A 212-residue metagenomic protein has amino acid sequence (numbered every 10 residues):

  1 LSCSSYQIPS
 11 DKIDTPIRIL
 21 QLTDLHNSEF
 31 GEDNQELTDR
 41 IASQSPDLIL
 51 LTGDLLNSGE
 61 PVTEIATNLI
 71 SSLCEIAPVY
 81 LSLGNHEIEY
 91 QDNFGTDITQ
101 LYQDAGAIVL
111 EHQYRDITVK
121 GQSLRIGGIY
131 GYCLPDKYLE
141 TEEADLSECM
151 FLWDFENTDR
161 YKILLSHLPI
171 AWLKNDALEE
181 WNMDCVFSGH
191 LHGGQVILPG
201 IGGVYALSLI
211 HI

Functional and structural regions predicted by a protein language model:
L1-I13: N-terminal membrane-anchoring alpha-helices
C3-Y6, E36, A66, E111-Y114: Alpha-helical scaffolding within the catalytic cores of extracellular/periplasmic polymer-degrading hydrolases
K12, N27, E87-C185, L191: Conserved catalytic scaffold of divalent metal-dependent phosphoesterases
T15-I108: Membrane-embedded segments
P61, H192-V196: Di-metal (Zn2+ and/or Mg2+/Mn2+) metal-binding site signature of metallo-dependent hydrolases with the MBL/beta-CASP
T63, E111, V204-S208: N-terminal post-signal-peptidase region of extra-cytosolic proteins
K137, Q195-I201: Short, charged, surface-exposed secondary-structure boundary motifs
I210-I212: Conserved small/polar residues in nucleotide/adenosyl-binding loops
